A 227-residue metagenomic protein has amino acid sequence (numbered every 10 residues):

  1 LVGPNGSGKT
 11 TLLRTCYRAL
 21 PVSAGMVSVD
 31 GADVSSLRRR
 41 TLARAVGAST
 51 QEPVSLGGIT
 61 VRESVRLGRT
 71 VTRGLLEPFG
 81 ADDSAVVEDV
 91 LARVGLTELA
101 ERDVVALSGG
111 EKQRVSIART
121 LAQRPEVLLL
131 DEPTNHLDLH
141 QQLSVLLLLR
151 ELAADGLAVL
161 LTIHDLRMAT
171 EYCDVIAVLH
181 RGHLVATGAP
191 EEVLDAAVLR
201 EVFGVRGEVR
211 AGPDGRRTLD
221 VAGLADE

Functional and structural regions predicted by a protein language model:
Y17: Helix-to-loop junction immediately C-terminal to a conserved catalytic motif
G25-D33, L42: Conserved ABC transporter NBD signature motif
R66, A81-L99: Conserved ABC ATPase "signature" region
P78, D103-L107, E111: Conserved ABC ATPase signature
L128-E132: Catalytic Walker B motif of ABC-type/P-loop ATPase nucleotide-binding domains
R200-E227: ABC ATPase nucleotide-binding domains
